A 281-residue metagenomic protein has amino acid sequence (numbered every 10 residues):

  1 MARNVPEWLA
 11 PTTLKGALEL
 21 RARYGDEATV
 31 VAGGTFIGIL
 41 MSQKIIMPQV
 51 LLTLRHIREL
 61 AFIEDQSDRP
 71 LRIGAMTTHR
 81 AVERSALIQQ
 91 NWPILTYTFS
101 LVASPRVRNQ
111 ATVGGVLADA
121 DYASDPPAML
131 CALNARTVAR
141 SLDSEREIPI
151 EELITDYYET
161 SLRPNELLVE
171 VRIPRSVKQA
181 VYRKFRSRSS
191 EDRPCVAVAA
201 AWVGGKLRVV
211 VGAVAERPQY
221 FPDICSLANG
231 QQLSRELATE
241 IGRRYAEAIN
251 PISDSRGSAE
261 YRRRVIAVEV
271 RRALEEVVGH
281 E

Functional and structural regions predicted by a protein language model:
M1-E281: C-terminal structural segment of proteins
